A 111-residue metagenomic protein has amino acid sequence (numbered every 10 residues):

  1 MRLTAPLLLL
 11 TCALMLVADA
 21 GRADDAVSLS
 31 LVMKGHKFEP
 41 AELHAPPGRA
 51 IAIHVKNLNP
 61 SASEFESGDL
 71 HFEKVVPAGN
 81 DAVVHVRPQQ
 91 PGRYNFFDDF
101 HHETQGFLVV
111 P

Functional and structural regions predicted by a protein language model:
M1-R2: N-terminal secretory signal peptides that target proteins for export/translocation
P6-L16: Bacterial N-terminal signal peptides
D19-A23: Sec/Tat signal peptide C-region and signal peptidase I cleavage site
D24-S30, V76-P111: Extracellular/periplasmic metallocenter environments
D25-G48: N-terminal edge beta-strand
K34-A41, G68-H71, G79-V84: N-terminal post-signal-peptidase region of extra-cytosolic proteins
E42-S61, A82-Q90, Y94-F97: Beta-strand cores of secreted/periplasmic/IMS beta-sandwich domains, seen most often in copper-related folds
L58-A78, G106-V109: Histidine- and aromatic-enriched segments that form or immediately flank copper-ligand environments
